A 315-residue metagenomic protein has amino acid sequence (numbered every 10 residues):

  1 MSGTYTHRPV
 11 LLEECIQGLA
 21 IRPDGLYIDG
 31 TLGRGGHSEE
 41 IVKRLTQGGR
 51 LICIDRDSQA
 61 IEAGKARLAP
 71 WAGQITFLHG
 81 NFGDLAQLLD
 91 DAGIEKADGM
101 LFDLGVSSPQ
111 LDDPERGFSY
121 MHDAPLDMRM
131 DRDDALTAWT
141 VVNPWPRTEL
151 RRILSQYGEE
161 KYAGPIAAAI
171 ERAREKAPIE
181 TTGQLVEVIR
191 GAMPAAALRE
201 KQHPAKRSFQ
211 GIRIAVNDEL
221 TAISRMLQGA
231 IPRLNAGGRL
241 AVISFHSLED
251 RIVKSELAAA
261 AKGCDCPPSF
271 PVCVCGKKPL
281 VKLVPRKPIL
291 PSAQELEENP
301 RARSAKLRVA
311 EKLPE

Functional and structural regions predicted by a protein language model:
M1-E315: S-adenosyl-L-methionine-dependent methyltransferase catalytic core, i.e., the SAM/SAH-binding region
